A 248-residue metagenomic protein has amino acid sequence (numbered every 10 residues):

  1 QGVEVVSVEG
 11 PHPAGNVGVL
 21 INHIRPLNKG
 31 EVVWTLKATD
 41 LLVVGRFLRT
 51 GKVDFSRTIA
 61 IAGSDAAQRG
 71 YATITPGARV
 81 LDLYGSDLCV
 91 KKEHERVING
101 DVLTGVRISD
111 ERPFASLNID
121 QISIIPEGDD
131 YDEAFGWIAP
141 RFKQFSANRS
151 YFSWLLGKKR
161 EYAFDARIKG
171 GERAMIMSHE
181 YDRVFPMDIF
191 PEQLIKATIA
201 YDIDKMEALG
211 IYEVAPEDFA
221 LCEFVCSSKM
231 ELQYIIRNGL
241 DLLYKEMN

Functional and structural regions predicted by a protein language model:
Q1-L81, S86-K91, R96-W137, R141 (+1 more regions): Hydrophobic alpha-helical positions that pack around
G100-N248: Gly/Ser/Thr/Ala-enriched C-terminal appendages of enzymes
